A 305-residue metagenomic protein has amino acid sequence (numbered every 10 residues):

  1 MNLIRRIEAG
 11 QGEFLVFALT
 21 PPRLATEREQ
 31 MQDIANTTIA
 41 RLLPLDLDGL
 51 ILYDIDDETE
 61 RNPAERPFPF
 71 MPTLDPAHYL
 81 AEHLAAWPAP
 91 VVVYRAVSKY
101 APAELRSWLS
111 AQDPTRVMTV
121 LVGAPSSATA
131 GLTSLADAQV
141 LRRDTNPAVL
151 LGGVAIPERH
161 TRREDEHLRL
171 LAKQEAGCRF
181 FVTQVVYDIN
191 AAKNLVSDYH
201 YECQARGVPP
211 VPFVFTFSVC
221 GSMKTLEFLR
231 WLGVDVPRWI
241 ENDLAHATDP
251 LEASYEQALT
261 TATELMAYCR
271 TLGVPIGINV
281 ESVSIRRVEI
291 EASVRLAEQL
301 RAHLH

Functional and structural regions predicted by a protein language model:
N2-E164, A245-T248, E256, V283-L304: Active-site beta->alpha loop and helix N-cap motifs at the rims of alpha/beta catalytic domains
A9-G10, P44-L45, N146-A148, R206-V211 (+1 more regions): Short helix-terminating capping/connector loops at secondary-structure junctions
A18-L19, L50, Q112, K173 (+3 more regions): Conserved, mostly hydrophobic/aromatic
L43, D113, Q174-E175, R270: Non-catalytic positions within long, well-ordered alpha-helices that form the structural scaffold/packing of enzyme
M118-S127, E175-A191, I278-I285: Glycine-rich phosphate-binding active-site loops on the catalytic face of alpha/beta enzymes
R169-S222: Aromatic-anchored, glycine/proline-accented short structural segments that stabilize local strand-turns or short
V196-P209, T260-H305: Structured C-terminal cap/extension of enzyme domains
V208-P275: Catalytic-face loop-and-helix region of soluble metabolic enzyme cores
